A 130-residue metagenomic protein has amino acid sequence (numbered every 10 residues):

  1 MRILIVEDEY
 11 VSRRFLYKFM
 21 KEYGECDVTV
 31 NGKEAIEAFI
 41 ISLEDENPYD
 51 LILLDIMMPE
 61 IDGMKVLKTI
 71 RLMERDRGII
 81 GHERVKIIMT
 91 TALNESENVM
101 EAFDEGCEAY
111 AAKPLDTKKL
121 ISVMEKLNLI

Functional and structural regions predicted by a protein language model:
E7: Conserved acidic carboxylate
Y10, V28-I41, G63: Helix N-cap/capping motif at the beta->alpha junctions
Y10-V28: Two-component/phosphorelay signaling modules centered on CheY-like receiver
E37, M64-H82: Short amphipathic alpha-helix used as the core "switch/output" element in two-component signaling
M58: Receiver (REC) domain active-site loop signature in two-component systems and cognate sites in sensor histidine kinases
H82-E83, N94-A109, S122: Alpha4 helix (beta4-alpha4-beta5 surface) of REC/receiver domains from two-component response regulators
L115-M124: C-terminal output helix
